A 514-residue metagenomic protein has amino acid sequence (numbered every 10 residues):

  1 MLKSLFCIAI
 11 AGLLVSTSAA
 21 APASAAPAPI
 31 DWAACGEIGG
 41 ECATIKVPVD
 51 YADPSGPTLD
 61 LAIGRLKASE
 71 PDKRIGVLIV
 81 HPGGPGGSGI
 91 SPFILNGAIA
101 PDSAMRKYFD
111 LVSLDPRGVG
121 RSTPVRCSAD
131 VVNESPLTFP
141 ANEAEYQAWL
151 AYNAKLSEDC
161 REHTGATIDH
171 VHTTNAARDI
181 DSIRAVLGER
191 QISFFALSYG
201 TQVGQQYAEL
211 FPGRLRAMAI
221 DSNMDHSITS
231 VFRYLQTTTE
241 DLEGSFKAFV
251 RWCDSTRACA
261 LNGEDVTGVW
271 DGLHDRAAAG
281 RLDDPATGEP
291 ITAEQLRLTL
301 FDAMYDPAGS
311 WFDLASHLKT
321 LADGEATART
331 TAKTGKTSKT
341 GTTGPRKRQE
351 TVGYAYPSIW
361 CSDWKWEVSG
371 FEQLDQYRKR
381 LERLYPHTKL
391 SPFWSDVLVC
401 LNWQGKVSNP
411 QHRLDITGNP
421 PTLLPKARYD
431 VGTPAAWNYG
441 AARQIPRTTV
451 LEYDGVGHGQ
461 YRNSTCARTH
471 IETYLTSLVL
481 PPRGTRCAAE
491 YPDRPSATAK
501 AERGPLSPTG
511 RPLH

Functional and structural regions predicted by a protein language model:
M1-A25, I45, I180: Secretory targeting and sorting signals
A26-Q295, S358-W360, W364-H514: Gly/Pro-rich cap/lid or specificity-loop segments adjacent to the active site
A166, M224-E243, A315-K319, A326-G335 (+1 more regions): Flexible "cap/lid" loop of the alpha/beta hydrolase fold
T256, P307-S310, T320-T331, S464: Short, solvent-exposed helix-helix connector turns and helix-capping sites enriched in acidic/polar residues
H274, R297-M304, A315-A322: Short, amphipathic alpha-helical segments that act as regulatory/interfacial helices in nucleotide-processing proteins
L282-T299, Y305-G309, T343-Y354: Structural motif
M304-A308, Y429-G432: Acidic catalytic loop of the alpha/beta-hydrolase fold
F312-L314, Q373-L374: Solenoid-repeat scaffolds in large eukaryotic assemblies
